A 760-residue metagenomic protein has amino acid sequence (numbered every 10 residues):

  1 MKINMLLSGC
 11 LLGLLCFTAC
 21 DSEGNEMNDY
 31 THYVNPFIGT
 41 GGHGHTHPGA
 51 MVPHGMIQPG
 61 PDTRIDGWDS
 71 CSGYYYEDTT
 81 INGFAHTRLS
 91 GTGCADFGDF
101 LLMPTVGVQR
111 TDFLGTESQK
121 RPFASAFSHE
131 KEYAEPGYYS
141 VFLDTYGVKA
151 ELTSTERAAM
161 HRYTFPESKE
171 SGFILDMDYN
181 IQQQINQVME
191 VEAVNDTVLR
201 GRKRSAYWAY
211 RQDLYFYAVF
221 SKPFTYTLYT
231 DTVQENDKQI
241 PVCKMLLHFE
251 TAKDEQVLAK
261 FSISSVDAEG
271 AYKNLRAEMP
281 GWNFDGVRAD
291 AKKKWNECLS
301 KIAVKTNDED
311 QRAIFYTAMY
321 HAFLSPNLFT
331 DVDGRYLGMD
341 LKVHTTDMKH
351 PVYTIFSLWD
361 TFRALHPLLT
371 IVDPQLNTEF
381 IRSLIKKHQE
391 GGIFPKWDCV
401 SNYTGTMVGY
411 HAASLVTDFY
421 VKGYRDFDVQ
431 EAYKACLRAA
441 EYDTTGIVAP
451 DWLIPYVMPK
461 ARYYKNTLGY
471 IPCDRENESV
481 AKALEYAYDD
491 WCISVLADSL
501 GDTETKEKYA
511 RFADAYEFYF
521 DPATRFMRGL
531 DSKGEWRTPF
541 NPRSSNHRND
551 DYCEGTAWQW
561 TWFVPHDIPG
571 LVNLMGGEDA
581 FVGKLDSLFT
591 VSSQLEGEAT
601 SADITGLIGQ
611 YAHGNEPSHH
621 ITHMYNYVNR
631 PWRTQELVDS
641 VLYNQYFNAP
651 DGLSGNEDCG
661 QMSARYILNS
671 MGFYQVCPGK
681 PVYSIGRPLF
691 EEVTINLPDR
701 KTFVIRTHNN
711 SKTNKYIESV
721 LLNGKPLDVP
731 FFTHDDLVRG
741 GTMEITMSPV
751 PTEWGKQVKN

Functional and structural regions predicted by a protein language model:
M1-L7: Bacterial N-terminal signal peptides that target proteins for export
C16-A19: C-terminal motif of bacterial Sec signal peptides marking the signal peptidase cleavage site
E23-H366, T370-S414, Y420-L484, C492-F518 (+9 more regions): Accessory carbohydrate-recognition regions in carbohydrate-active enzymes
D489: ATP-dependent phospho-/nucleotidyl transfer catalytic cores
F703-N709: Beta-strand-rich recognition domains
Y716: Extracellular attachment/recognition segments
